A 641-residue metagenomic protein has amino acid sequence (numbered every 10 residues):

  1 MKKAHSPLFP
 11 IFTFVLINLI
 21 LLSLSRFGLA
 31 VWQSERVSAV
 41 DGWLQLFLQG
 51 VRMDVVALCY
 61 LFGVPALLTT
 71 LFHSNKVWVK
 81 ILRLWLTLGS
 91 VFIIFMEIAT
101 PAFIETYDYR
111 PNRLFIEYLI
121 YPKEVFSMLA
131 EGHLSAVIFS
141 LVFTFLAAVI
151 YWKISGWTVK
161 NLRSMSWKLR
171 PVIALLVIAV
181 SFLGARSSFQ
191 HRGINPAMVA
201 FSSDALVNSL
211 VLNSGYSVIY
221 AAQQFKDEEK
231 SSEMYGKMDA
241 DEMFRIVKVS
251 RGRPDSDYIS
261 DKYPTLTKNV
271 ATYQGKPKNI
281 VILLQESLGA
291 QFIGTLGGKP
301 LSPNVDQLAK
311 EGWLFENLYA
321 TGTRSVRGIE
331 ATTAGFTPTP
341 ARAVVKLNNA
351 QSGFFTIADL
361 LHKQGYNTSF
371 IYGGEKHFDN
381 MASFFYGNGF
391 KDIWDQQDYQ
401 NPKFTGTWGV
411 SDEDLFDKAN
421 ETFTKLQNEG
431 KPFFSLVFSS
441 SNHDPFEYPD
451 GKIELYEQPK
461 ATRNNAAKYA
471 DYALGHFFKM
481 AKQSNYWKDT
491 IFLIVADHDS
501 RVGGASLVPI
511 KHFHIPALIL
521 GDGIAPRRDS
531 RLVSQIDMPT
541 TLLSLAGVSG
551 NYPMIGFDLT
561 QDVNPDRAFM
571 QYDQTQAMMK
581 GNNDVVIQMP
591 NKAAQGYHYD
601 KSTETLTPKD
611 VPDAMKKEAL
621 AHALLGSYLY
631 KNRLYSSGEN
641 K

Functional and structural regions predicted by a protein language model:
K2-S231: Transmembrane and membrane-interface helices of multi-pass, inner-membrane envelope-modifying transferases
P7, G42, V77, E124 (+8 more regions): Exposed alpha-helical structural elements
L21, N112, P122-K123, D204 (+7 more regions): Alpha-helix initiation and N-capping motif
G50, D54, M128, K153 (+10 more regions): Residues that form generic nucleotide/phosphate-binding pockets
K80, E229-A240, V345-N349, G556-F557: Short alpha-helical "patches" and their helix-cap loops
D204, V211-Y216, Y220-K268, K276 (+2 more regions): The feature marks either
S250-K641: Solvent-exposed soluble domains appended to multi-pass membrane proteins
